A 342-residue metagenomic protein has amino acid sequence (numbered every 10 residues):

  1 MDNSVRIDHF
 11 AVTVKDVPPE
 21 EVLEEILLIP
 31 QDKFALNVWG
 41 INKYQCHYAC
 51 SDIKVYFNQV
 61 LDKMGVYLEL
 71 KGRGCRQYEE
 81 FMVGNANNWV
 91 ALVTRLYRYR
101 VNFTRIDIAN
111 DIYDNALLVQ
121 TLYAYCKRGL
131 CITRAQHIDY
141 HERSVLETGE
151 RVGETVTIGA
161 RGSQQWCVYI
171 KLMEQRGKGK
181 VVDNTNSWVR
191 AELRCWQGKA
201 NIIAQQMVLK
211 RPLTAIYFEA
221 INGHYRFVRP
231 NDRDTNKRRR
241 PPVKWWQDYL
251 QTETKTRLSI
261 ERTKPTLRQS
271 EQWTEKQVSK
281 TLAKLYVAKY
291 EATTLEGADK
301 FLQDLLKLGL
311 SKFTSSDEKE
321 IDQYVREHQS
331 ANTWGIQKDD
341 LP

Functional and structural regions predicted by a protein language model:
M1-P265, W273-P342: Structured, helix-rich domain cores that form ligand/interaction pockets
S270: Residues in the recognition helix of alpha-helical DNA-binding motifs
